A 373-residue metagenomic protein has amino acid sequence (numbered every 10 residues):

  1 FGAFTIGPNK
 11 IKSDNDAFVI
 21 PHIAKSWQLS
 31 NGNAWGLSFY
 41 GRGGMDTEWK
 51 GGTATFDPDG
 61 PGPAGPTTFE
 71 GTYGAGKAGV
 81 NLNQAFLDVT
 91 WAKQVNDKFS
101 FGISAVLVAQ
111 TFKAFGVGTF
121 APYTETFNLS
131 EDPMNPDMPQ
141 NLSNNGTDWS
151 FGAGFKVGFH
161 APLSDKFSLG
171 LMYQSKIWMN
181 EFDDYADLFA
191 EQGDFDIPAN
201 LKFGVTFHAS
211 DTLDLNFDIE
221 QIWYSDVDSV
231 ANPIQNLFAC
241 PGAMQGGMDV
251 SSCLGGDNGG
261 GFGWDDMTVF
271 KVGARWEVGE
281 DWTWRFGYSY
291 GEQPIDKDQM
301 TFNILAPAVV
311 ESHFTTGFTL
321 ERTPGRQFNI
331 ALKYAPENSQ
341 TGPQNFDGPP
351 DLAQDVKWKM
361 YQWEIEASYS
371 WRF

Functional and structural regions predicted by a protein language model:
F1-D16: Surface-exposed strand-loop-strand hairpins of Gram-negative outer-membrane beta-barrel proteins
A17-F373: Outer-membrane beta-barrel porins/channels
